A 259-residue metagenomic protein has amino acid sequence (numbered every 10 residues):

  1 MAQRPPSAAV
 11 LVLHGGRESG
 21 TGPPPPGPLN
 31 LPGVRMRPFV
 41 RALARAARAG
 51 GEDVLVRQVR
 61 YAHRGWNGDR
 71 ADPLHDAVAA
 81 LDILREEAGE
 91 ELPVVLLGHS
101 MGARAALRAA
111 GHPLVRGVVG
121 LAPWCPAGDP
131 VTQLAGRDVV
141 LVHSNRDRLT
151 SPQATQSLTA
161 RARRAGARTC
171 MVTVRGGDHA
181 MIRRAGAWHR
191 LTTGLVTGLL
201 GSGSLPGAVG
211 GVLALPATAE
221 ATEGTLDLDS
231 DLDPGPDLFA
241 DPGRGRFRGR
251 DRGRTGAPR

Functional and structural regions predicted by a protein language model:
M1-G51: Short, surface-exposed "cap/lid" segments of acyl-processing enzymes
N67-E87: Alpha/beta-hydrolase active-site loop
L97-G102, A106: Gly/Ala-rich beta-loop-alpha elbow adjacent to hydrolase catalytic centers
A135, V140-D147: Short beta-strand/loop motif that positions the catalytic acidic residue of the alpha/beta-hydrolase fold
N145-S151, A180: Acidic catalytic loop of the alpha/beta-hydrolase fold
S151-R161: Short alpha-helix in the alpha/beta-hydrolase fold that links the catalytic acid
R168-R259: C-terminal catalytic histidine-bearing segment of alpha/beta-hydrolase fold enzymes
